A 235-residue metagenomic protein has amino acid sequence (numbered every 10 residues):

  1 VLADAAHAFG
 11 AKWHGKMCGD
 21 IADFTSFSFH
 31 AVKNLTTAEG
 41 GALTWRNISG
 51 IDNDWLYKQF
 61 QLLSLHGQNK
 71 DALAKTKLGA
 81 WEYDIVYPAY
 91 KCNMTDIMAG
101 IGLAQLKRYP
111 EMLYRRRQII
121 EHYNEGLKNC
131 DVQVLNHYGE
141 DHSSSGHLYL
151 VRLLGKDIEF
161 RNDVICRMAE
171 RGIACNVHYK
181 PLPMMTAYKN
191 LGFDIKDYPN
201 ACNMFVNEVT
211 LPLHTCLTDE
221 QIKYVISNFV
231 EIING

Functional and structural regions predicted by a protein language model:
L2-T36, W81-I85: Conserved active-site segment immediately N-terminal to the catalytic lysine that forms the internal aldimine
K12, I48-G235: PLP-dependent aminotransferase class I/II
M17-I21, L43-W45, F193-K196: Short, hinge-like loop/turn segments at secondary-structure boundaries
C18-A22, T37, T95, N203-V206: Short Pro/Gly-enriched coil loops immediately N-terminal to beta-strands
F29, W45, L153: Glycine-rich, N-terminal phosphate-binding loop of Rossmann-like dinucleotide-binding domains
T37-L43: Glycine-rich phosphate-binding loop of ATP-grasp-fold ATP-dependent ligases
